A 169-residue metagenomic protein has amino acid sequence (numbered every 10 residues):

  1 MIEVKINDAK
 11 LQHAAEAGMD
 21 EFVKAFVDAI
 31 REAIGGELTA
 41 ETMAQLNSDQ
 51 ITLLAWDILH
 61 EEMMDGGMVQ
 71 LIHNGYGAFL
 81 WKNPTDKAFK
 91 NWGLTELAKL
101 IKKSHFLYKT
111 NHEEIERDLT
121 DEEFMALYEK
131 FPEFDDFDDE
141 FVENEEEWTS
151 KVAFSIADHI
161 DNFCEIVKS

Functional and structural regions predicted by a protein language model:
M1-V69, H73-K82, A88-S169: Extended, alpha-helix-rich binding/interface surfaces that flank or overlap catalytic cores and mediate recognition
